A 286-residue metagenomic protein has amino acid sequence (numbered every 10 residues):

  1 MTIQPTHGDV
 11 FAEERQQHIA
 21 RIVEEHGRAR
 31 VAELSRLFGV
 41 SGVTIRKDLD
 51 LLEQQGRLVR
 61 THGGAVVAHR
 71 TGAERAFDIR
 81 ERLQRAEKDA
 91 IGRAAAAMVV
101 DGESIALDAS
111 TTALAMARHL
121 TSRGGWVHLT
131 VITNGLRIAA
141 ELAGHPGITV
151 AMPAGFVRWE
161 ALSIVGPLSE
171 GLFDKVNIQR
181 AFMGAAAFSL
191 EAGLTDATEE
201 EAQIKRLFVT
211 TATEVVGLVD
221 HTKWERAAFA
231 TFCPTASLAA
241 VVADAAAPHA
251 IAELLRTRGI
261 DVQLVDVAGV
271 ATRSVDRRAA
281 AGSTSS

Functional and structural regions predicted by a protein language model:
T2-L34, G39-V43, E53-Q54, E87 (+1 more regions): Conserved phosphate- and dinucleotide-binding cores of soluble alpha/beta proteins, encompassing both enzyme active
R21-I22, A94, M98, H119 (+1 more regions): Short amphipathic alpha-helical elements of helix-turn-helix/winged-helix folds
L49-D50: Short, hydrophobic-biased segments on the C-terminal half of alpha helices that form "recognition helices"
G56-V59: A short, conserved structural fragment
G63-R70: Minor-groove-contacting beta-hairpin "wing" of winged helix-turn-helix DNA-binding domains
A73-V100: Conserved segment of winged-helix/HTH DNA-binding domains
